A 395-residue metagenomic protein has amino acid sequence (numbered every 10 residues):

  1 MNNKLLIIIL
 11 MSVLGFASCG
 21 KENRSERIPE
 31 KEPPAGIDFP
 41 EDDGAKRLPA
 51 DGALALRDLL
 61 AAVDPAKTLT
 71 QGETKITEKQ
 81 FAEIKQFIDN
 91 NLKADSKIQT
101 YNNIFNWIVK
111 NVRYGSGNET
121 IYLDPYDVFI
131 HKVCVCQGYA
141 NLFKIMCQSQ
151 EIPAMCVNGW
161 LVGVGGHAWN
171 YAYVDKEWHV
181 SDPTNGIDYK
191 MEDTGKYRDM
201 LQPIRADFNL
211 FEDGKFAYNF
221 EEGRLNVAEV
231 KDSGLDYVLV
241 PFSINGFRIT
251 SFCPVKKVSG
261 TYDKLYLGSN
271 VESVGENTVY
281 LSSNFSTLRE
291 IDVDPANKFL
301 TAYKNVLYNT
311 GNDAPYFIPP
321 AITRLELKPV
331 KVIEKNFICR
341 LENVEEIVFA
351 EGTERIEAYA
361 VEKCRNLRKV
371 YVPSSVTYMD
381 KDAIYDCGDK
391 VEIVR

Functional and structural regions predicted by a protein language model:
M1-A17: Sec-dependent bacterial lipoprotein signal peptides
F16-D43: Bacterial Sec-dependent N-terminal signal peptides
P65-I130: Secondary-structure boundary elements
T100-I104, I108, K132-C147: Active-site nucleophilic cysteine motif
Y139-Q202: Hydrophobic/aromatic-rich core segments of domains that either
N209-K231, T310: Short beta-strand/loop segment at the start of cytosolic alpha/beta domains
K215, F220-E222, S233-T250, G260-G275 (+5 more regions): Structural signature of tandem-repeat unit edges
